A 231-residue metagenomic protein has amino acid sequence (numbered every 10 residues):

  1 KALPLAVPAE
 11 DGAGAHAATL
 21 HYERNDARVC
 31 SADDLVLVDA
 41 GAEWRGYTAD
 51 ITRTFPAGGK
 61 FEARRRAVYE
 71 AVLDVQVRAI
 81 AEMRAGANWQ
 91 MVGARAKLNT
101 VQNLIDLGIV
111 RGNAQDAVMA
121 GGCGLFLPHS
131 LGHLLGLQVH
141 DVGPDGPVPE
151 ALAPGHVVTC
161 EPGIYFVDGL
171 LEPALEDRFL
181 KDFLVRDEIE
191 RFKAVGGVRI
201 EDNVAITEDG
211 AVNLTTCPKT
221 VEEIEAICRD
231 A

Functional and structural regions predicted by a protein language model:
K1-A231: Active-site neighborhoods and metal-handling regions in enzymes and metal-associated proteins
